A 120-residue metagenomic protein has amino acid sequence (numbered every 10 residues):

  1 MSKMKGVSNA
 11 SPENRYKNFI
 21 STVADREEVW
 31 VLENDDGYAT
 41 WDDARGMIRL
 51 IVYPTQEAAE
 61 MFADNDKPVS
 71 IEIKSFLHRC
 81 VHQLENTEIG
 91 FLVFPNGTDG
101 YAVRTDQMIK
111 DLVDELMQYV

Functional and structural regions predicted by a protein language model:
M1-V120: An interfacial alpha-helical scaffold signature
